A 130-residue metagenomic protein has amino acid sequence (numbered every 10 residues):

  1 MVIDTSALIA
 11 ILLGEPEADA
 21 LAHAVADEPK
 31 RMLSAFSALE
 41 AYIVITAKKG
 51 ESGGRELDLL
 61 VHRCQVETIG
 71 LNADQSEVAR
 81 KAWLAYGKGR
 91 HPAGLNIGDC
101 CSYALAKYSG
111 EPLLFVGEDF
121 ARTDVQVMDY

Functional and structural regions predicted by a protein language model:
M1-L33, S37, T46-L59, D129: Short, well-structured N-terminal submotif of metal-dependent ribonuclease cores
A20-H23, L59-H62, W83-G89: Glycine/charged-rich beta-loop-alpha catalytic/anionic-binding loops adjacent to active sites
P29-M32, C64-I69: Short loop->beta-strand "edge-of-pocket" segments that line small-molecule binding or catalytic clefts across diverse
V61, E77, A121-T123: Short secondary-structure capping/turn micro-motifs that flank functional sites
T68-P112: Active-site neighborhoods of divalent-metal-dependent phosphate/nucleic-acid chemistry enzymes
Y103, K107-Y130: Acidic, PIN/NYN-like endoribonuclease modules and their adjacent C-terminal/linker elements
